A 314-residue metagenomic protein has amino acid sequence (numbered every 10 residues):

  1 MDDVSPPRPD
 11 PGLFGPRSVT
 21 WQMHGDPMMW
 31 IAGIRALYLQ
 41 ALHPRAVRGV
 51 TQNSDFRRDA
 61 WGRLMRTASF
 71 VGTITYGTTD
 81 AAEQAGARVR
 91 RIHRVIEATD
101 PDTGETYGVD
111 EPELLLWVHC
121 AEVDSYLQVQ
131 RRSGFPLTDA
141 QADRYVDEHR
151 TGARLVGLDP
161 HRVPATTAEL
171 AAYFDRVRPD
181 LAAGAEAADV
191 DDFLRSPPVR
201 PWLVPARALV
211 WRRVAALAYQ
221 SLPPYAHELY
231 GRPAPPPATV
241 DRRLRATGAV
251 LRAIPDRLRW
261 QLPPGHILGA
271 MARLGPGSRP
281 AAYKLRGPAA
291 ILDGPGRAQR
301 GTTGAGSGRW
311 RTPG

Functional and structural regions predicted by a protein language model:
M1-G314: Mature, function-bearing regions of proteins
